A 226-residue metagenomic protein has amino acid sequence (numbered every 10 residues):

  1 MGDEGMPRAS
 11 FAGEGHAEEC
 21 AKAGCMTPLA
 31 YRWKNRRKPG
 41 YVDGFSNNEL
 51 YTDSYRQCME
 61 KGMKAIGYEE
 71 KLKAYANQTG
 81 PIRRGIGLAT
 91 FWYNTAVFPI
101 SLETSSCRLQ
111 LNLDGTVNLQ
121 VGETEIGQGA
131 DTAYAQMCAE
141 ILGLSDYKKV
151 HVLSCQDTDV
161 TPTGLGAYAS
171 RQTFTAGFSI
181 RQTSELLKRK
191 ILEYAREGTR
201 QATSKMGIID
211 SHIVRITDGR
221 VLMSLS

Functional and structural regions predicted by a protein language model:
M1-A9, A169: A short glycine-threonine-serine/GTX helix/turn-capping micro-motif
A12-G15, K22-G24, A30-N118, G122-I141 (+1 more regions): Cofactor-centric catalytic regions
P28, S145-Y147: Alpha-helix N-cap/start motif
K148-S154: Generic long, charged, amphipathic alpha-helical segments
